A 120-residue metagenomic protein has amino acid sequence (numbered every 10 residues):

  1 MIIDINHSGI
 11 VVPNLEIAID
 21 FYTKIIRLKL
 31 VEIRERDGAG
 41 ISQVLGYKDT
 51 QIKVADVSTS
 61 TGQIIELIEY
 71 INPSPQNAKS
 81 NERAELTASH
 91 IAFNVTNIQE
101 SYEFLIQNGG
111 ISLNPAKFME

Functional and structural regions predicted by a protein language model:
M1-G9, L28-S42, P73-N81: Short N-terminal helix-initiation segments at or just after the protein's N-terminus
M1-L15, Y47, A116: Short secondary-structure boundary segments
I2, G46-D49, E82-E85: A generic structural micro-feature
I5-H7, I52, L86-H90: Short, solvent-exposed beta-strand edge segments and adjacent coil->beta transition regions
V11-G62, E100, Q107: Core segments of cupin and vicinal oxygen chelate
P13-E16, V31-E32, T59-Q63, E69-E120: Vicinal oxygen chelate
